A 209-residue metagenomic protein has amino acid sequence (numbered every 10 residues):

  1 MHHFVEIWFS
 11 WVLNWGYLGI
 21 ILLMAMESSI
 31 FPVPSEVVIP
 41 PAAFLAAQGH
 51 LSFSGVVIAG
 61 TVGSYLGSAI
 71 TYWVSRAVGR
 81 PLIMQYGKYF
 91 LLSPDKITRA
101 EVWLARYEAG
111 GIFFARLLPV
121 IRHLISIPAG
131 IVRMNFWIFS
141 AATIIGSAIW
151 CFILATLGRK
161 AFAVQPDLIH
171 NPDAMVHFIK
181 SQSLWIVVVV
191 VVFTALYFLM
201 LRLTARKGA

Functional and structural regions predicted by a protein language model:
M1-L22, Q48-I127, I131-M134, I138 (+1 more regions): Membrane-interfacial helix-loop-helix
I21-I39, F114-R116: Transmembrane alpha-helix interface/packing and boundary motifs in multi-pass membrane proteins, characterized by
E27, A43-F44, G130, L154 (+1 more regions): Structural signal for membrane-spanning alpha-helices in multi-pass inner-membrane proteins, emphasizing helix cores
I30, L66, I145-L154: Membrane-embedded alpha-helical segments of transport systems, primarily multispan ion/solute transporters
E36, T143-I145: Central hydrophobic cores of alpha-helical transmembrane segments in multi-pass integral membrane proteins
V38-I39, T71, I97, L154: A general structural signal for well-ordered alpha-helical segments in protein cores
F44-L51, W150: Small-residue-rich segments of transmembrane alpha-helices in multi-pass membrane proteins, especially helix faces
